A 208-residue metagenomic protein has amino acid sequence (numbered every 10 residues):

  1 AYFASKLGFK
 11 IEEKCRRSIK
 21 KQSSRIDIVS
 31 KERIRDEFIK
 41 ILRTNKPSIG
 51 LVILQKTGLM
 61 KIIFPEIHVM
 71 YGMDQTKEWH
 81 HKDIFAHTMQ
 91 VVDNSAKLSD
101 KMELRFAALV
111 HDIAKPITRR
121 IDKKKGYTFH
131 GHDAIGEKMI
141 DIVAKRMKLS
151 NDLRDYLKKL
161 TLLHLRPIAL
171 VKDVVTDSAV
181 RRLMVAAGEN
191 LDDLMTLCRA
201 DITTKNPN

Functional and structural regions predicted by a protein language model:
A1-L109, I113-G131, I135-D152, P167: Glycine- and charge-enriched loop/helix tracts that form the active or gating conduit in phosphate/cation-handling
T76-H80, V92-D93, L149-P207: Histidine/acidic-rich helix-loop-helix segments that form or flank divalent-metal centers in metalloenzyme catalytic
